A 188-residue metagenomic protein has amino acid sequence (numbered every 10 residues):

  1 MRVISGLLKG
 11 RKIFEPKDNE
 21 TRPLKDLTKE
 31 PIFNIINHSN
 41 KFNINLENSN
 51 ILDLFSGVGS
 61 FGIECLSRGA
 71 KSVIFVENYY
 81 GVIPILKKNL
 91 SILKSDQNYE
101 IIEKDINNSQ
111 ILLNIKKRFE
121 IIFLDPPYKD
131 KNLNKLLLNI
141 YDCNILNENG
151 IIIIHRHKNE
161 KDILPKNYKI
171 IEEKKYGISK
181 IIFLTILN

Functional and structural regions predicted by a protein language model:
M1-N188: Class I S-adenosyl-L-methionine-dependent methyltransferase catalytic core
